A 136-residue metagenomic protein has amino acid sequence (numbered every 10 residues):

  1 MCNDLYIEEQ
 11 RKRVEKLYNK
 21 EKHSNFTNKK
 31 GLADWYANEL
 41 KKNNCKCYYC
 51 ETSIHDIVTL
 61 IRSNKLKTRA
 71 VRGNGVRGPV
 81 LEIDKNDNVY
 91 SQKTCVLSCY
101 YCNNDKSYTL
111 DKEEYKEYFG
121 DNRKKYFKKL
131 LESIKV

Functional and structural regions predicted by a protein language model:
C2, H55, C95-E117: Short Cys/His-centered divalent metal-binding micro-motifs
N3-T52, I57, D87: Short, charged surface segments at domain edges that flank catalytic/cofactor-binding sites
E15-K20, L110, F127, E132: General helical structural elements
K46, D56, R72, I134-V136: Short, Lys/Arg-enriched charge-dense amphipathic segments
C47, Y118-D121: Charge-dense, low-complexity polyampholytic segments
E51-L97, K106: Histidine-centered nuclease catalytic patch
G120-V136: Short, intrinsically disordered terminal segments enriched in charged and Pro/Gly residues
